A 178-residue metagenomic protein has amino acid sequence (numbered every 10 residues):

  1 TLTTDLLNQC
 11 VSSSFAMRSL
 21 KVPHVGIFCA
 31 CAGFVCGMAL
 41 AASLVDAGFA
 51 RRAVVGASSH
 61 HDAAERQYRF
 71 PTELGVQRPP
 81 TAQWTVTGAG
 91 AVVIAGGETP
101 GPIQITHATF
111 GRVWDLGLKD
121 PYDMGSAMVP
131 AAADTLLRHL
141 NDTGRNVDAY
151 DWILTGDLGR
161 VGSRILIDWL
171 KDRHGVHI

Functional and structural regions predicted by a protein language model:
T1-F28, A149-R164: Conserved beta-ketoacyl condensing-enzyme motif
D5-N8, C31-A32, A57-A63, G111: Acidic, glycine-rich active-site loops and adjacent beta-strand->loop/helix elements that engage anionic groups
C10-V22, V45-A47, Y68-Q77, L170-G175: A glycine- and small-aliphatic-rich helix-loop capping segment at beta-alpha/alpha-beta transitions that lines
F28-V55, I94: Active-site-proximal alpha-helical scaffold in enzymes
A47-A57, P100-I103, D142, R173-I178: Structural signature of cysteine-dependent C-C bond-forming condensing enzymes
S59, T109-W114, L154-R160: Glycine-rich beta-alpha junction loops
F70-L137, D142: Condensing-enzyme catalytic core mediating Claisen C-C bond formation in acyl metabolism
A131, L137-W169: Long, repeat-rich segments with strong aromatic
